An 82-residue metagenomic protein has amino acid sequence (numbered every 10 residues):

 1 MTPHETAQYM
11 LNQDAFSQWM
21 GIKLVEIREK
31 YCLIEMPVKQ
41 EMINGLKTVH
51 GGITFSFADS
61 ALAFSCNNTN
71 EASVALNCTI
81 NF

Functional and structural regions predicted by a protein language model:
M1-F82: Terminal targeting signals and extreme-terminal segments of soluble enzymes
